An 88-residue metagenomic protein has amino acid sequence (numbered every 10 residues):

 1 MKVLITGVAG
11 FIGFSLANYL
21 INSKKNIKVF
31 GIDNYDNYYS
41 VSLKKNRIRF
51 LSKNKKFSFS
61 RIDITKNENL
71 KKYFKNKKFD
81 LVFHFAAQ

Functional and structural regions predicted by a protein language model:
M1-Q88: N-terminal Rossmann-like NAD(P)+-binding domain of SDR-like oxidoreductases, especially those catalyzing
